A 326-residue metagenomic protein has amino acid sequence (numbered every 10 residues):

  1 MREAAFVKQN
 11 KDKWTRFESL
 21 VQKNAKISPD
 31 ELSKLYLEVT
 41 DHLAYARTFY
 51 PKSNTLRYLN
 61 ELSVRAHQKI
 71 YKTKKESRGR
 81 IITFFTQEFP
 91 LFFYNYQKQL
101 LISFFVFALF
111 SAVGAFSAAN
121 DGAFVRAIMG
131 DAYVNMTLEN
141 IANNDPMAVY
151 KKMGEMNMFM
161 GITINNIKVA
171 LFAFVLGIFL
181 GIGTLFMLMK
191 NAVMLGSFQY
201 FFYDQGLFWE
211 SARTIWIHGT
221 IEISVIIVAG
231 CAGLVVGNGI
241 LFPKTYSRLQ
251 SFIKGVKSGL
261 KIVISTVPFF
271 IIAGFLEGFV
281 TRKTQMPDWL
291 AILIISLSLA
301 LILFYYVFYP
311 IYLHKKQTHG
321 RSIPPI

Functional and structural regions predicted by a protein language model:
M1-T83: Soluble N-terminal domains of membrane-associated systems
K75, R80-Q97, A148-V149, L249-I253: Cytosolic juxtamembrane amphipathic/interface segments immediately preceding and feeding into a transmembrane helix
L91-L109: Alpha-helical transmembrane segments and their helix-start/interface "positive-inside/aromatic belt" motifs in integral
F105-A119, F179, I221: Hydrophobic alpha-helical membrane-insertion segments
A115-N140, M189: Interfacial/capping segments of alpha-helical transmembrane domains
L138-N144, M156, M160-G161, A212-I221: Short aromatic-rich membrane-water interface segments that cap or initiate transmembrane helices in multi-pass membrane
K151-G183: Individual transmembrane alpha-helix segments
G177-I326: Generic detector of multi-pass transmembrane helix bundles and their immediately adjacent loops in polytopic membrane
